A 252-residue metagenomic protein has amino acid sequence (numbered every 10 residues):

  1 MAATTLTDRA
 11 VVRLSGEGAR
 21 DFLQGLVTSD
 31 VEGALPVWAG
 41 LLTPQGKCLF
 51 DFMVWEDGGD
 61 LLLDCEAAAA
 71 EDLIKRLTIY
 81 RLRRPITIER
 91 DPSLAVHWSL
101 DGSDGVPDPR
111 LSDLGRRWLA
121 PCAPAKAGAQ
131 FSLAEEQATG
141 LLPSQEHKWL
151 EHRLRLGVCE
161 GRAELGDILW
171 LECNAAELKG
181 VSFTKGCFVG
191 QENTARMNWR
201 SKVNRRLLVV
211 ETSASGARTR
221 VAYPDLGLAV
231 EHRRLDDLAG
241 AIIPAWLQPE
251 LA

Functional and structural regions predicted by a protein language model:
M1-A252: Basic, glycine/lysine-rich polyanion-binding surfaces/domains
